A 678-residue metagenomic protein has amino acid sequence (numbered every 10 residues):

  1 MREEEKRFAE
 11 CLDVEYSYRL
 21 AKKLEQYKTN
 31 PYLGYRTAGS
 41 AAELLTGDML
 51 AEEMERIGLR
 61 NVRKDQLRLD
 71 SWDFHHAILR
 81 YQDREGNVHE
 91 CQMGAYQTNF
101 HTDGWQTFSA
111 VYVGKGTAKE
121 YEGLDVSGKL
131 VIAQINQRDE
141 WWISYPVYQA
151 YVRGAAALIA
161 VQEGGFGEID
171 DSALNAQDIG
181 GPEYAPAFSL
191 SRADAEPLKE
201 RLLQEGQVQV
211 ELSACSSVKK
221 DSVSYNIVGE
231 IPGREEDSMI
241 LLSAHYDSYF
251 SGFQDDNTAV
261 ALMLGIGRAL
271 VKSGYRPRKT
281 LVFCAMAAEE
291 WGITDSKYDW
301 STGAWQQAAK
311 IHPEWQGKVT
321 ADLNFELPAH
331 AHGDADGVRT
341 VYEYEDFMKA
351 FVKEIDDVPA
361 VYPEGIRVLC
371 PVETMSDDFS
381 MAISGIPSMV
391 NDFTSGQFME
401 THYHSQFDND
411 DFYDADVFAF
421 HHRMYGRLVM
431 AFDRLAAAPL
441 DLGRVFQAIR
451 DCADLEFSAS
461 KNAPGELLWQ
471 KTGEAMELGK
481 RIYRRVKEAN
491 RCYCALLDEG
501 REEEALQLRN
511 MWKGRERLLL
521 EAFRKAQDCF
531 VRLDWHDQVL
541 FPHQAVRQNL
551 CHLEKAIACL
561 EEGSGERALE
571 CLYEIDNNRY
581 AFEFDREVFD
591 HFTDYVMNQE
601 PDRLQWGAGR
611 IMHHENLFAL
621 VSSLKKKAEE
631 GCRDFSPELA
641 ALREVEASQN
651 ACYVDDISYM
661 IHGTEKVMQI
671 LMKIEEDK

Functional and structural regions predicted by a protein language model:
E3-E5, H89-G123, A176-Q254, L264-R276: Soluble metallo-hydrolase cores and metallopeptidase-like ectodomains found primarily in the secretory/periplasmic
R7, L12-E15, R19-K22, Q26-L130: Noncatalytic luminal/extracellular "stalk/propeptide" segments of secretory-pathway proteins
L12-Y32, A38-E43, A51-I57, N61 (+5 more regions): Catalytic-core environment of secreted peptidases
D13, A38, C91-P186, E364-R367: Extracellular/luminal Protease-associated
R138-Y145, Q149, V223-N226, S248-E343: Acidic/histidine-rich catalytic neighborhood of metal-dependent amide-processing enzymes
S222, P328-A448: Active-site-adjacent substrate-binding region of metalloamidase/peptidase-like peptide-processing proteins
K279, F398-R450, L569-E570, E574 (+4 more regions): His/Asp/Glu-rich mid-to-C-terminal helical/loop segments that flank catalytic regions of hydrolases
D411-A505: Charged, amphipathic alpha-helical linkers/stalks
